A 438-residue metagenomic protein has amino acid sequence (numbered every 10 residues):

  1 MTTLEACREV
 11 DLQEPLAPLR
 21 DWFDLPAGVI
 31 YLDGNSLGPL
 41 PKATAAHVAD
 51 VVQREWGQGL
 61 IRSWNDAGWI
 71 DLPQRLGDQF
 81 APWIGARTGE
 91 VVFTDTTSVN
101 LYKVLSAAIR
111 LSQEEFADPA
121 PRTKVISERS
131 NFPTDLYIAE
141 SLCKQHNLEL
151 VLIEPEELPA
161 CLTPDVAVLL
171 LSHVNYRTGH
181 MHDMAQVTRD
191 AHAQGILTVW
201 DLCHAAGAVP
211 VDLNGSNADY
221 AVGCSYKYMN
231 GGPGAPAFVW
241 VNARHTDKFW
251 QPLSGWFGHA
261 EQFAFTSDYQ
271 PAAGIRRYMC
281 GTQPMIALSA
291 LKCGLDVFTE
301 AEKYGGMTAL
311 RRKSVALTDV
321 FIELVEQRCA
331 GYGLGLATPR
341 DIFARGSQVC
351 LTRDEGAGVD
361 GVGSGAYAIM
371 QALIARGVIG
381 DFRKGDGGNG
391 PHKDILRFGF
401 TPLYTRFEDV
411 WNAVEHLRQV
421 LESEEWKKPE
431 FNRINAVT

Functional and structural regions predicted by a protein language model:
M1-T438: Pyridoxal 5′-phosphate
